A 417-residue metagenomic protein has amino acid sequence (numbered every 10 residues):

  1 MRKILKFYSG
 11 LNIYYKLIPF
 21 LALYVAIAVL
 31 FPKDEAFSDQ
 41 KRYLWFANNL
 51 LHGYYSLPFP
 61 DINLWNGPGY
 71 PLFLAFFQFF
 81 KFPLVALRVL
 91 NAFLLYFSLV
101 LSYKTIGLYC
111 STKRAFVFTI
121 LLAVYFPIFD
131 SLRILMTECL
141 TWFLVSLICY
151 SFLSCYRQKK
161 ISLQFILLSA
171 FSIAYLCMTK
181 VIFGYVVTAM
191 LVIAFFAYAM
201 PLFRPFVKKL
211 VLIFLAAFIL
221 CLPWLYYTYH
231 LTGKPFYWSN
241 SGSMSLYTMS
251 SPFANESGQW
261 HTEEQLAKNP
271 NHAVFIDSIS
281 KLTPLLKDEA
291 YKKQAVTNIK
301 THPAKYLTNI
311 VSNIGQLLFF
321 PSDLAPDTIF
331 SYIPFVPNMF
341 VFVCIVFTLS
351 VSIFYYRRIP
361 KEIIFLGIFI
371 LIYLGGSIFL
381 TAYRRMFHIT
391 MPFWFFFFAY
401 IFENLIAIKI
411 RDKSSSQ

Functional and structural regions predicted by a protein language model:
P32-F46, Y55, D61-F73, K81-V85 (+3 more regions): Extracytoplasmic catalytic/substrate-binding loops of multi-pass membrane glycan-assembly enzymes
S38, W65, A86-L94, I120-F152 (+2 more regions): Multi-pass, polyprenyl lipid-linked donor-dependent membrane glycosyltransferases
L64, P68-A75, F80-F97, S131 (+2 more regions): Loop-to-helix entry region of an early transmembrane alpha helix in multi-pass inner-membrane enzymes
A86, L99-V124, W142-F143, K159 (+1 more regions): Transmembrane-helix signature of polytopic, membrane-embedded enzymes that assemble or transfer cell-envelope glycans
A86, Y291, T297-L366, G376: Membrane-interface anchor segments at the N-terminal boundary of transmembrane helices in multi-pass membrane enzymes
V89-C110, L147, S151, C344-S350: Transmembrane-helix motifs of polytopic, lipid-linked glycan transferases
Y109-T112, I148-L168, L176, F195-M200 (+1 more regions): Membrane-interface transmembrane helices that cradle and orient dolichyl/undecaprenyl
Y237-N313: Membrane-proximal stem/loop segments at transmembrane-domain junctions that anchor or position
